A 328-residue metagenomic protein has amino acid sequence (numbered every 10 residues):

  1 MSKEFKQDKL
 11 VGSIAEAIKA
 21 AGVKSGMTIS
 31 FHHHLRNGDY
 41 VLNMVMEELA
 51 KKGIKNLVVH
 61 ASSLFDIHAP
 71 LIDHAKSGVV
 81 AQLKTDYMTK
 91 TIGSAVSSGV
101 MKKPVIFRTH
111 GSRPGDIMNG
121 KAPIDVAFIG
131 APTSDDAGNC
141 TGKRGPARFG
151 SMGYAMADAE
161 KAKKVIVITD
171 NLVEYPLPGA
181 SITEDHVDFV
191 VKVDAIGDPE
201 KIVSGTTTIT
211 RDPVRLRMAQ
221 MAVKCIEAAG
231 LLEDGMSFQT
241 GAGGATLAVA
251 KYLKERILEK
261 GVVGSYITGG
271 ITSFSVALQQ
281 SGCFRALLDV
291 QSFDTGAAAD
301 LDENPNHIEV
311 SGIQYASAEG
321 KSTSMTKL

Functional and structural regions predicted by a protein language model:
M1-L328: Conserved alpha/beta enzyme-core scaffold
